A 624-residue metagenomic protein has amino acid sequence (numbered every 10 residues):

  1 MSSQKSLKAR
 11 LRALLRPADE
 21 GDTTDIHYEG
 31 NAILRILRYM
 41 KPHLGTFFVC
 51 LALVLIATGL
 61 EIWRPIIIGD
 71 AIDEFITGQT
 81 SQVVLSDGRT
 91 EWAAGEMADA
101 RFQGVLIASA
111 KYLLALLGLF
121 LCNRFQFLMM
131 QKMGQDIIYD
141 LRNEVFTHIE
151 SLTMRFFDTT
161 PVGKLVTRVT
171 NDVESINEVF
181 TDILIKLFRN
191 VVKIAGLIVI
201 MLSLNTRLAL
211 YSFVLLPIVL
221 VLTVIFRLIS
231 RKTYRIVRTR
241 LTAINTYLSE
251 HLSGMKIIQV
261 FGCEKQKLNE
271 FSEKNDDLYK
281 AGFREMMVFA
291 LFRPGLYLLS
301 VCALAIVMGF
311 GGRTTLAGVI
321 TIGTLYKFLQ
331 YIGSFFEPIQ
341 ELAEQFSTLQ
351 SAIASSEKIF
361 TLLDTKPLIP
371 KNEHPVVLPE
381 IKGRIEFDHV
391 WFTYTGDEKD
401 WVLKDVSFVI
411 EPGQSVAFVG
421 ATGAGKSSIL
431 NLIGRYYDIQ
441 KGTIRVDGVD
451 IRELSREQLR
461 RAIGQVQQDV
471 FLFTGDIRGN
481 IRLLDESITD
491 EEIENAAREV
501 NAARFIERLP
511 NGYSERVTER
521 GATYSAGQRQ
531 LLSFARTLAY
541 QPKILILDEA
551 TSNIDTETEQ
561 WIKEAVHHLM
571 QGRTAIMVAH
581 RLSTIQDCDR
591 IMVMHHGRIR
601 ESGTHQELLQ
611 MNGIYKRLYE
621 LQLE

Functional and structural regions predicted by a protein language model:
M1-R64, I76-A110, C122-M130, G134 (+10 more regions): Membrane-integrated ABC transporters
S6-A13, D136-R155, P161-T170, R235-Y279 (+3 more regions): Short cytosolic helices in intracellular loops of multi-pass membrane proteins
T23, Y28, A32, M40 (+4 more regions): Juxtamembrane loop-to-helix connectors within ABC transporter transmembrane domains
L37, M154-R155, N171-F180, L184 (+7 more regions): An intracellular "coupling" helix at the cytosolic face of ABC transporter transmembrane type-1 domains
T46-G59, D182-I236, V307-I320, E337: Transmembrane helices of ABC transporter permease
L55-W63, L113-R124, I176-V179, I183-A195 (+4 more regions): Hydrophobic alpha-helical transmembrane bundles that constitute the permease/transmembrane domains of multi-pass
I200-V214, R284-E357, L362-L363: Helix-loop-helix
K371-N372, L378-E624: ABC-type nucleotide-binding domain
